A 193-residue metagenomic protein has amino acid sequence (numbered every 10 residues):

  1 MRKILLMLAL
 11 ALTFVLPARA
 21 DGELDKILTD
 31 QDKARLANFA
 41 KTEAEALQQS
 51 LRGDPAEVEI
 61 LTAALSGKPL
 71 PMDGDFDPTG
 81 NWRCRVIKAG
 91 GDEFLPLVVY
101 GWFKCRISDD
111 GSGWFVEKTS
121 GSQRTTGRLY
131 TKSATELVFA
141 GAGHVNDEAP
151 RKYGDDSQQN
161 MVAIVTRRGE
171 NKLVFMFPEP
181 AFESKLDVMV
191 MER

Functional and structural regions predicted by a protein language model:
M1-I4: Positively charged n-region of N-terminal signal peptides that target proteins for export
L6, H144-N146, P180-F182: Short Gly/Pro-enriched loop/turn and capping motifs at secondary-structure junctions
M7-V15: Bacterial N-terminal signal peptides
A20-D77: Amphipathic/hydrophobic helical signal segments and adjacent flexible N-terminal regions that mediate secretion
D21, C84-V86, G90-N160: Central antiparallel beta-sheet cores of small beta-barrel/beta-sandwich binding domains
T42, G53, E57-A64, G154-I164 (+1 more regions): Edge beta-strand at a domain terminus
D73-A89: Short, well-structured hydrophobic secondary-structure segments
D75-T79, I107-S112, L129-L137, V165-K172 (+1 more regions): A short, structured loop/turn motif at beta-sheet edges
